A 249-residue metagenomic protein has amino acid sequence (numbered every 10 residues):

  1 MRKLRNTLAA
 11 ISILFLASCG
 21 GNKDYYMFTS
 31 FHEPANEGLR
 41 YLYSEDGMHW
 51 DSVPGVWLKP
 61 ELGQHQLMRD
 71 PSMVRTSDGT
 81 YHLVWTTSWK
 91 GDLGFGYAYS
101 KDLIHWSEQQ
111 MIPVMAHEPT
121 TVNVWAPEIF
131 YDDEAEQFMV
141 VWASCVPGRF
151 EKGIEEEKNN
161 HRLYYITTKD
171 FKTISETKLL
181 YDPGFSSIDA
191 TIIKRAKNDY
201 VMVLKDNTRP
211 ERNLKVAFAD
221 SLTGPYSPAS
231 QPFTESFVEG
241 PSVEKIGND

Functional and structural regions predicted by a protein language model:
M1-L8: Bacterial N-terminal signal peptides that target proteins for export
A9-A17: Bacterial N-terminal signal peptides
S18-D249: Carbohydrate-active catalytic/glycan-binding domains of CAZyme proteins, especially the secreted or lumenal ectodomains
